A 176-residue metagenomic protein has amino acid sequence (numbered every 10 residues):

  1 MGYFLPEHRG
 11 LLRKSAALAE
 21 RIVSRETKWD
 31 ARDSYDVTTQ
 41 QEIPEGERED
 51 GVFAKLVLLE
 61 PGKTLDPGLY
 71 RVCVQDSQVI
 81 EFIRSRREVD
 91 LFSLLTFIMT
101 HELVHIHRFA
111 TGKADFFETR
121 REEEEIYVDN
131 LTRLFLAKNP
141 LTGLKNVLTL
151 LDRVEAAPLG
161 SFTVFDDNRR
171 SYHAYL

Functional and structural regions predicted by a protein language model:
M1-P67: A metal-dependent hydrolase signature that marks the N-terminal structural subdomain at the beginning of catalytic folds
P6-G10, A137-L176: Long, well-structured alpha-helical subdomains associated with metal-dependent extracellular/ecto-lumenal hydrolases
R48-F92: Active-site scaffold of zinc-dependent metalloenzymes
I83-V89, A114-R121: Short, flexible/disordered intra-domain loops and linkers
V89-T96, E122, Y127: Alpha-helical scaffolds flanking conserved acidic
S93-L94, E102-T119: Catalytic Zn2+-binding segment of zinc metalloproteases
M99: A conserved beta-strand element that flanks and buttresses the S-adenosyl-L-methionine
T119-L148: Post-HExxH zinc-binding segment in Zn-dependent metallohydrolases
